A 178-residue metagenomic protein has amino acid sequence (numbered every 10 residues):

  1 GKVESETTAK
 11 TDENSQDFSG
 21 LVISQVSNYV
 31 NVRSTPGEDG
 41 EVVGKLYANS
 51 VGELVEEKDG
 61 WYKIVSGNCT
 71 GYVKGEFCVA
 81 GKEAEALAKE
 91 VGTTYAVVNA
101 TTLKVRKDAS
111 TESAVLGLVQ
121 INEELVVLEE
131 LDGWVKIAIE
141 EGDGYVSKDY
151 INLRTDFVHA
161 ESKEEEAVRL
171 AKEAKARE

Functional and structural regions predicted by a protein language model:
G1-N31, G44-A48, E56-K58, V79-K104 (+3 more regions): SH3-family beta-barrel domains
S34-P36, S66, K107, I139: Short acidic, glycine-rich loop/turn motifs
P36-E41, A109-A114: Short alpha-helix capping/helix-loop boundary micro-motifs
V43-E76, G117-D149: SH3/SH3-like beta-barrel superfamily modules
